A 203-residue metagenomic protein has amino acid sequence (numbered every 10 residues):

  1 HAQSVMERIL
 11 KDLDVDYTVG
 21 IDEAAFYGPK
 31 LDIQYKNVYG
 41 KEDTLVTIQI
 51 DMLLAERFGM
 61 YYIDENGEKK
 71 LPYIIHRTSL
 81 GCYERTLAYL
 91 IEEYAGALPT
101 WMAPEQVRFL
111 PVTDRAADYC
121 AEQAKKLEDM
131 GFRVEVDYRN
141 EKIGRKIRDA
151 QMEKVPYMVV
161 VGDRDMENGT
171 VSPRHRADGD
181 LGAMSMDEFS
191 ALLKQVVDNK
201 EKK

Functional and structural regions predicted by a protein language model:
H1-K203: NTP/phosphate- and nucleic-acid-binding module
